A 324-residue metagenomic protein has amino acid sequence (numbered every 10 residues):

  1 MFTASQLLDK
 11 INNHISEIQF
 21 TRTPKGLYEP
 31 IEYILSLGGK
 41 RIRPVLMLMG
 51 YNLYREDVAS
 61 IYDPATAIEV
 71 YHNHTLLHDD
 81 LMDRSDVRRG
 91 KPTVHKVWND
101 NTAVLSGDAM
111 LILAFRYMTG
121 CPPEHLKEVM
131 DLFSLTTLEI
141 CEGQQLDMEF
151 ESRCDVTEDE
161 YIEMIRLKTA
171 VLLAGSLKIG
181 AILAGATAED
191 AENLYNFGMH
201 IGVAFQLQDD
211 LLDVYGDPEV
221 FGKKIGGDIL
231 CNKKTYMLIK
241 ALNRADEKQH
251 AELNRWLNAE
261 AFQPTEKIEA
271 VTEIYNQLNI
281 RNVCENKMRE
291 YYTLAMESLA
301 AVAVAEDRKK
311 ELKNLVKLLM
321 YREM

Functional and structural regions predicted by a protein language model:
M1-M324: All-alpha prenyltransferase/terpene-synthase fold signal
